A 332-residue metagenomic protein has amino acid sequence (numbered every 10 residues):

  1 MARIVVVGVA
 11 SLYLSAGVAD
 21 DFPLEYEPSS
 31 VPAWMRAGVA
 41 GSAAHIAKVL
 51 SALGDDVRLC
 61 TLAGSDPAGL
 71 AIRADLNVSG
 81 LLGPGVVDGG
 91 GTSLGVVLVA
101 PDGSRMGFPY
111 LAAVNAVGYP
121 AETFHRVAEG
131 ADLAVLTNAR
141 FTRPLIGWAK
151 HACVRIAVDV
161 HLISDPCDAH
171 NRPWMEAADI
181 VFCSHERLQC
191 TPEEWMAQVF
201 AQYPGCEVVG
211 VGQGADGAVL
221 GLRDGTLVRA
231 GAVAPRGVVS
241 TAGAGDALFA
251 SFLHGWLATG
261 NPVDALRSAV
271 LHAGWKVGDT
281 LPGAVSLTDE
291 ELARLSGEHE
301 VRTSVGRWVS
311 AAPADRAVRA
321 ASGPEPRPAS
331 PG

Functional and structural regions predicted by a protein language model:
M1-C60, T303-G332: Glycine-rich phosphate/adenosyl-contacting loop at the front of the ribokinase-like
I4, M196-G332: Conserved phosphate-binding/catalytic region of the ribokinase-like
S11, L111-V114, V160-D165, E186-L188 (+1 more regions): Short, acidic/turn-prone active-site loops that include or flank metal/cofactor- and phosphate-binding residues
D75-G90: A glycine-rich helix N-cap at a beta->alpha junction
V97-L136: Conserved phosphate-binding/catalytic loop of the ribokinase/pfkB sugar-kinase fold
E129, R143-I156: Glycosyltransferases and closely related glycan-assembly transferases that use nucleotide-activated donors
L133-R140, D159-H161: Catalytic beta/alpha-barrel core
K150-R155, L162-R229: Conserved phosphate/ATP/ADP-binding segment of small-molecule kinases
